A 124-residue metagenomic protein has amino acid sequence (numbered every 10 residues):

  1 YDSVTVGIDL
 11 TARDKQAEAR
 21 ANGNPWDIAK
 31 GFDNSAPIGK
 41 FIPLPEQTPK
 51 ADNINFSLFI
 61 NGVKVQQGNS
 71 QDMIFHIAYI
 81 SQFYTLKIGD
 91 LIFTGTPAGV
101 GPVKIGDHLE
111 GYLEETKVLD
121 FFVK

Functional and structural regions predicted by a protein language model:
T5, R13-K124: Catalytic-pocket segment enriched in acidic/His residues
D9: Active-site glycine-centered loops adjacent to acidic/histidine catalytic or metal-binding residues that shape
